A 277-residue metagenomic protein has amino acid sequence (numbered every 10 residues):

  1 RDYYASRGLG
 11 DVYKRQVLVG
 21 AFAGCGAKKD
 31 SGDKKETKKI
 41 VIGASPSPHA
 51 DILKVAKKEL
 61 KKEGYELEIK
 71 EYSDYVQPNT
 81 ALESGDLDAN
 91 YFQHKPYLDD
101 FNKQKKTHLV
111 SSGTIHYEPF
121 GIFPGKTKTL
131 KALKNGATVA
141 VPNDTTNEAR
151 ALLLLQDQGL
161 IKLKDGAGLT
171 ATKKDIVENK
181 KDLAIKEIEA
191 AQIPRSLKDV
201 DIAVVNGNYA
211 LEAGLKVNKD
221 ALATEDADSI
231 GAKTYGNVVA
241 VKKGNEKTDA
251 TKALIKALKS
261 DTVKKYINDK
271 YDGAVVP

Functional and structural regions predicted by a protein language model:
R1-Q16: Single conserved hydrophobic/aromatic residue that forms the stacking wall/gate of nucleotide- or nucleobase-binding
F22-E36: Bacterial lipoprotein signal-peptidase II cleavage site
K35-S47, Y65-E71, T138-V139: Short, well-ordered beta-strand elements
I69-T80, G168-R195: Short helix-initiation/N-cap motifs at beta->coil->alpha
D100-S112, K126-T127, D199, V204 (+1 more regions): Ligand-binding "clamshell"
S112-I161, K264: A conserved helix-loop-strand patch within extracytoplasmic ligand-binding domains of the periplasmic binding
P119-L130, Y235-T248: A bilobed periplasmic-binding-protein/Venus flytrap-type ligand-binding module shared by bacterial periplasmic
A149-Q156, L258-P277: Periplasmic-binding protein-like
